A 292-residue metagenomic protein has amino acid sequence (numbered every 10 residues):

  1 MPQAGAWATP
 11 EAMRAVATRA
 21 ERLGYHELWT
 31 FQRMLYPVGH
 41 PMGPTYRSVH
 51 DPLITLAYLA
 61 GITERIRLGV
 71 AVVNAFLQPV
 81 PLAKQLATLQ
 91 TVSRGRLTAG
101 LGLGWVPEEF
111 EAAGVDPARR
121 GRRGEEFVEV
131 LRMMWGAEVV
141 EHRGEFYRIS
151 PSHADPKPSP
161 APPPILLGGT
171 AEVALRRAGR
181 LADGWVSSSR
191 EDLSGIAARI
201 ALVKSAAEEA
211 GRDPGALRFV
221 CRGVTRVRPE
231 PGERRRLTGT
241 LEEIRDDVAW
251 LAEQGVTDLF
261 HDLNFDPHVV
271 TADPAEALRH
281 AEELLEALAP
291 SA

Functional and structural regions predicted by a protein language model:
M1, L28-T30, L68-V70, L97-L101 (+4 more regions): Hydrophobic faces of well-ordered beta-strands that scaffold small-molecule active sites in alpha/beta enzyme cores
M1-A4, R33-L35, V73-A75, G102-V106 (+5 more regions): Active-site beta-loop-alpha junctions enriched in small/polar residues
M1-I62, P163, N264, V270-A287: N-terminal beta1-alpha1-beta2 module of alpha/beta enzyme domains
M1-P10, A71-V80, P160-T170, R228-E242: Active-site mouth loops of central-metabolism enzymes
E21-R22, H26, A118-P158, S188-A292: An alpha-helical appendage that flanks or caps ligand/catalytic pockets
Y36-G43, A75-L181, I196-A210, G215: Internal, glycine-rich beta/alpha segment that forms the wall or movable "lid" of small-molecule/cofactor binding
I62-R65, S93, G179-W185, G255-T257: Glycine-enriched alpha-helix->loop->beta-strand junction motifs that scaffold or abut catalytic
